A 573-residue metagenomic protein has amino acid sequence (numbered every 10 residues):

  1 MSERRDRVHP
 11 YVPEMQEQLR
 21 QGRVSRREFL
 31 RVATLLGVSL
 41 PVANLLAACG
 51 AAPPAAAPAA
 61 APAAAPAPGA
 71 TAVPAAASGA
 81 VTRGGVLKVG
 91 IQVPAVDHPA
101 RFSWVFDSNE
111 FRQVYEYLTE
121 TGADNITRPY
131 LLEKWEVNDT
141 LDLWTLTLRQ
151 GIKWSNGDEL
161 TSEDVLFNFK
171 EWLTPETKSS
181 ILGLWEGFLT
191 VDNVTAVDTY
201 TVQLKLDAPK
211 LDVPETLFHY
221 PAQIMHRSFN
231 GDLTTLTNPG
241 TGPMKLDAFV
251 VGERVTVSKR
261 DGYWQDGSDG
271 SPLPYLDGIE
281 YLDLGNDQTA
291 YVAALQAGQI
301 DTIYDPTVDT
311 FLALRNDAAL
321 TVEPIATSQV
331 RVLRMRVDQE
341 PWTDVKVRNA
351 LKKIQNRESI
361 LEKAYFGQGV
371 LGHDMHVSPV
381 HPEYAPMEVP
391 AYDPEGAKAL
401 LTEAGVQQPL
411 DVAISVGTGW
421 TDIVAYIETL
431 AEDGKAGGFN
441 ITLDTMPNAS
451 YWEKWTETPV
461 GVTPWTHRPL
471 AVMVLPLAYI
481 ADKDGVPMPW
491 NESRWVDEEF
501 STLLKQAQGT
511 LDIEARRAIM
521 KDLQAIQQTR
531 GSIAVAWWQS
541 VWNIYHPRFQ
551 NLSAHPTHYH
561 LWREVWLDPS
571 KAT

Functional and structural regions predicted by a protein language model:
E14, R20, R31-L46, V250-R254 (+4 more regions): Detector for C-terminal structural segments
P53, V89, V251, A294-I300 (+5 more regions): Ligand/substrate-recognition segments at binding pockets and active sites
G90-D139, K170, P239: N-terminal lobe/hinge region of extracytoplasmic solute-binding protein
I91-N109, L131, D158, D212-A222 (+4 more regions): A structural "hinge/loop" feature
G122-I126, L217-E280, T289, E395 (+2 more regions): Gly/Pro-rich hinge or "lid" segments in bacterial periplasmic/extracellular proteins
L182-R227, A248-V250: Surface-exposed binding/hinge segments that line and control ligand-binding clefts or catalytic entry sites
M244, V370-E403, T418-A425: Structural transition elements
Y263-A313, N440-T442: Ligand-site clamp/hinge motif
